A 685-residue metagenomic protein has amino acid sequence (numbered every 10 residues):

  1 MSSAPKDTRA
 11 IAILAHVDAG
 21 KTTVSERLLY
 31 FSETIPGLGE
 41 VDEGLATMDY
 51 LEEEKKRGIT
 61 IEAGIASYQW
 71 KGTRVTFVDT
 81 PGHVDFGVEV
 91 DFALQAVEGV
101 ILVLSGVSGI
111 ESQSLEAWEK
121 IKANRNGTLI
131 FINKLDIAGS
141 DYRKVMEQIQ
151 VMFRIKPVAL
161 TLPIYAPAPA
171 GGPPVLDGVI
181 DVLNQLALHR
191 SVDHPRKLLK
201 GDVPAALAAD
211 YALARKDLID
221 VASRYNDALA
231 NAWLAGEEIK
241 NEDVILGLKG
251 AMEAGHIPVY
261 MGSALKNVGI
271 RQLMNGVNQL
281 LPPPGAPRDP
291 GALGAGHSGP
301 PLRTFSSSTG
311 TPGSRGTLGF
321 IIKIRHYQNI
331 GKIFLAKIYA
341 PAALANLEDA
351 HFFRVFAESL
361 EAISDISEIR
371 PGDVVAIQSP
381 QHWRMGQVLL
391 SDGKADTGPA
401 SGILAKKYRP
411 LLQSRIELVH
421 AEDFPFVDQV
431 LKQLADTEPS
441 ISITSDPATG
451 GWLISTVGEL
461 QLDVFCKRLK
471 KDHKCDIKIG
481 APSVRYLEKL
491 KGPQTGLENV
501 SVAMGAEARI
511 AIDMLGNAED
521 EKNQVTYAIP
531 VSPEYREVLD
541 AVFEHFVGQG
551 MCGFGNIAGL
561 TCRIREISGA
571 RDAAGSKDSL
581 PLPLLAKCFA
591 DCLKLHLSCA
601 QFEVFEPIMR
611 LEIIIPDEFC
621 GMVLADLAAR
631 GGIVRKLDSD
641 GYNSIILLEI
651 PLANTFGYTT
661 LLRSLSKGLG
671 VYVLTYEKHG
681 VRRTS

Functional and structural regions predicted by a protein language model:
M1-A19, G106-I330, V375: P-loop NTPase catalytic nucleotide-binding module
S2-A96, V100-L104, S108, A159: P-loop NTPase switch module centered on the Walker A-proximal segment
A19, I35, H83-V84, V107-I110 (+14 more regions): Conserved nucleotide-binding/hydrolysis micro-motifs of P-loop NTPases
P301, F305-S306, G310-Q413: Conserved nucleotide-binding/hydrolysis modules and their immediate coupling elements across P-loop/ASCE NTPase motors
A340-D349, D446, P530-L560, R565: Long hydrophobic segments that form regular secondary structure
P341-A342, P380-H382, A421, T456-D463 (+2 more regions): Helix N-cap motif at beta-to-alpha junctions
R384, G393-E521, R536, A541 (+5 more regions): Charged, conformationally dynamic linker/hinge segments that couple catalytic or nucleotide-dependent chemistry
T449, F602, E606-S685: Charged, surface-exposed alpha-helical interface/stalk elements
